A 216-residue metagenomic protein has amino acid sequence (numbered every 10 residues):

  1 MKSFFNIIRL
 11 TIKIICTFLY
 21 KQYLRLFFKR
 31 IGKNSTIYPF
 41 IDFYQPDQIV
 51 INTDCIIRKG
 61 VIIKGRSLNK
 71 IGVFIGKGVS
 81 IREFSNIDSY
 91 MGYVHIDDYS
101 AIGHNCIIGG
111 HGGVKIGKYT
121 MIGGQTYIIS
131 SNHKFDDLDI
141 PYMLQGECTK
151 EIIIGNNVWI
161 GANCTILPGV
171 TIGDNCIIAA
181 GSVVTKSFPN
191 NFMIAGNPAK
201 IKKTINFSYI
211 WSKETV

Functional and structural regions predicted by a protein language model:
M1-N34, Y119, Q125-T126, S131-Q145 (+8 more regions): Terminal amphipathic alpha-helical/low-complexity segments used for targeting or macromolecular assembly
I37: Conserved catalytic Walker-motif region of ABC-type ATPase nucleotide-binding domains
Y44-I51, I56-I166, I205-N206, I210: Flexible, glycine/small-residue-enriched loop-and-beta-strand segment within the central core of proteins
V184-T185: Short hydrophobic beta-strand element within catalytic cores of glycosyltransferases and related nucleotide-activated
